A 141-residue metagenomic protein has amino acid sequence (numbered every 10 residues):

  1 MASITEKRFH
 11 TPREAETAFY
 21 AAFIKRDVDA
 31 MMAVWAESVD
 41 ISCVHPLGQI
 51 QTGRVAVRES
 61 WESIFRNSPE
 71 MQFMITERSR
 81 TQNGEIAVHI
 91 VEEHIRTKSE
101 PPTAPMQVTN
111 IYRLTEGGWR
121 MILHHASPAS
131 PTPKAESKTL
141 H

Functional and structural regions predicted by a protein language model:
A2-A33, D40-H141: A beta-strand edge to alpha-helix "cap/lid" segment located at domain peripheries
